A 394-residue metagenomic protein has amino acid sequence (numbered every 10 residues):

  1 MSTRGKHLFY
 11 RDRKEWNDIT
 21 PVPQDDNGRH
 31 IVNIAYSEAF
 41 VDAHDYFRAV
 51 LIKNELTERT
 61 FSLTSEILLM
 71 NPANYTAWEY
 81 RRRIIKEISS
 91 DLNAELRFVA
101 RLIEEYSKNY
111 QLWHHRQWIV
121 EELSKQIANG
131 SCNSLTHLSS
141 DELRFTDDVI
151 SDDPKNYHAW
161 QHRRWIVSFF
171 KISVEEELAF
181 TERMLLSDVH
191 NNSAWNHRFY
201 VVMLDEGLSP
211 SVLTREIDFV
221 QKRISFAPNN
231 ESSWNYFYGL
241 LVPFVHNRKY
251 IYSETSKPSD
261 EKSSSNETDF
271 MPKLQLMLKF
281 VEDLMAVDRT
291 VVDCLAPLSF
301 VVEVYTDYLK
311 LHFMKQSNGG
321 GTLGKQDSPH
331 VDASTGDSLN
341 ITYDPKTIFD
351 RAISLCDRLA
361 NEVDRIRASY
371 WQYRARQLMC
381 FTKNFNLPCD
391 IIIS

Functional and structural regions predicted by a protein language model:
M1-A73, I85, D91-L92: Extreme N-terminal leader/anchor segments
E38-F40, I52-T57, I88-N93, S134-S140 (+3 more regions): Helix-turn-helix repeat elements of alpha-solenoid scaffolds
D45, N54-Q126, Q161-H162, I166 (+4 more regions): Non-catalytic amphipathic alpha-helical adaptor/oligomerization segments
R48-L51, T64-P72, I85, A100-S107 (+10 more regions): A conserved position within tetratricopeptide repeats
E55-E58, P72-Y75, S107-Y110, P154 (+4 more regions): Residue signature of alpha-solenoid helical repeat architecture, marking inter-repeat boundaries and helix-start
L96, V149-S151, I251-Y252, V292: Eukaryotic gene-expression regulator signature that favors modular helical reader/repeat domains and their
R97-P228: Eukaryote-skewed repeat-based solenoidal scaffolds used as protein-protein interaction platforms, primarily
F199, M203-S394: Structured C-terminal portions of repeat-based eukaryotic scaffold domains
